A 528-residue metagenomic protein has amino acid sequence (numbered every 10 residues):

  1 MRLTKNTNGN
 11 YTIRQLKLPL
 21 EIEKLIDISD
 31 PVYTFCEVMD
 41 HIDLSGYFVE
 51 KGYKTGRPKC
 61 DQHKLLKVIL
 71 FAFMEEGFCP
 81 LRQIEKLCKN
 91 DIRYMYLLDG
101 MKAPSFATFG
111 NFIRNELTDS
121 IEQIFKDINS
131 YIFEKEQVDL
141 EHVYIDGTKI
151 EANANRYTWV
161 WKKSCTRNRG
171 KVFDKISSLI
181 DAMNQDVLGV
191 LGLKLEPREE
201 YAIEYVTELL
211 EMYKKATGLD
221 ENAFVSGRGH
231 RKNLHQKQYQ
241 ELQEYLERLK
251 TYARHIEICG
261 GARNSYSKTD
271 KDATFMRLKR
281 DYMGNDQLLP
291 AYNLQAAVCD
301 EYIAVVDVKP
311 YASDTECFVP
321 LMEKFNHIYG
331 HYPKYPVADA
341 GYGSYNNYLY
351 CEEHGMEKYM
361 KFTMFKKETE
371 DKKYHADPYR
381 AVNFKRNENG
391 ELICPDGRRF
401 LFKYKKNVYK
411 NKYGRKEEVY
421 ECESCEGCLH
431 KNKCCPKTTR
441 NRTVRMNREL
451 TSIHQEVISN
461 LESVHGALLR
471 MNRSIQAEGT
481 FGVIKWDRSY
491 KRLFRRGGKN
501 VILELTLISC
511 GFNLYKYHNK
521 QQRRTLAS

Functional and structural regions predicted by a protein language model:
M1-Y33: Hydrophobic alpha-helical membrane-insertion signals
L3-T7, G52-G56, H465-L468: A ubiquitous short alpha-helical element
N8, I69, G77-K89, D99-S528: Anion-binding and metal-coordination hotspots
E21, K64-L70, T108: A general alpha-helix detector
D27-K67, F73: Basic, short loop/linker segments at the boundary and entry of helix-turn-helix/winged-helix-like folds
H41-G46, D91, M95, D487: A short secondary-structure junction motif
G52-P58, Y94, R495-G497: A short glycine/serine-rich beta->alpha loop
